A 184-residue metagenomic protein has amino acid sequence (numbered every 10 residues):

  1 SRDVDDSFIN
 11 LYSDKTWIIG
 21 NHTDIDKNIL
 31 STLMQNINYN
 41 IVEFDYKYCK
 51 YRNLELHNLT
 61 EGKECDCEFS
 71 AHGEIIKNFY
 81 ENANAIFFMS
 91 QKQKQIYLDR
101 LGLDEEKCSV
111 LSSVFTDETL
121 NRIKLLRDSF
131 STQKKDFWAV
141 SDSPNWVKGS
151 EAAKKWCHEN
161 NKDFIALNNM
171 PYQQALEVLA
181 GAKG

Functional and structural regions predicted by a protein language model:
S1-I29, Q35, C49, E159: N-terminal pre-catalytic "stem/leader" segment of glycosyltransferase-like enzymes
T16-I19, M34-E68: Active-site proximal beta-strand in glycosyltransferases
D24, K47, K92-Q95: Alpha-helix capping/helix-boundary segments
L30-I37, K77-N82, S131-T132: Short, conserved loop/helix-junction motifs that constitute active-site signature segments in enzyme catalytic cores
G62-I86, L179: Membrane-proximal helix-turn-helix segments that form the acceptor-binding/catalytic region of lipid-linked
E81-D128: Donor nucleotide-sugar binding/catalytic pocket of nucleotide-sugar-dependent glycosyltransferases
S113-L176: Conserved catalytic-core segment of nucleotide-activated headgroup transferases in glycan assembly
A182-G184: A donor-sugar binding/catalytic signature common to diverse glycosyltransferases and related nucleotide-sugar
